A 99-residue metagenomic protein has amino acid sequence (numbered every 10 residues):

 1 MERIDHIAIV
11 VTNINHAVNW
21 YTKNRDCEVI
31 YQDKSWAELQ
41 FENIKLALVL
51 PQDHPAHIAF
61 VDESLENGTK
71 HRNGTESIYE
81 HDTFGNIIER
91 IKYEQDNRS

Functional and structural regions predicted by a protein language model:
M1-E2, A8-L46: Core segments of cupin and vicinal oxygen chelate
E2-I4, E66-N67: A short, structure-level motif marking secondary-structure boundaries and short turns
H6, H57, S77: Conserved beta-strand and immediately adjacent loop positions that scaffold enzyme active sites
I9, E66-S99: Vicinal oxygen chelate
I9-T12, F60-S64: Short beta-strand-to-loop capping motifs
H16-N19, L65-T69: Short, conserved charged micro-motifs
C27-D62, I87-E94: Conserved short beta-strand elements that form part of the metal-binding/catalytic scaffold of enzyme active sites
